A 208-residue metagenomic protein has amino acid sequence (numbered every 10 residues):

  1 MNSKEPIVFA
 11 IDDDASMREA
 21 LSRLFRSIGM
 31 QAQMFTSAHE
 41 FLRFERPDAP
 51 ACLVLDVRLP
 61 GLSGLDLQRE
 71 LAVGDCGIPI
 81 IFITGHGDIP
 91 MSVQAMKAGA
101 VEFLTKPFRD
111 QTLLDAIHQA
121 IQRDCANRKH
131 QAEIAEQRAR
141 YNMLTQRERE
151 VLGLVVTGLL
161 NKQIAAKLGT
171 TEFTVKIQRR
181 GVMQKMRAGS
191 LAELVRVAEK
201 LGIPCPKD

Functional and structural regions predicted by a protein language model:
S3-S16, L21-F25, A38, L53 (+1 more regions): Conserved acidic segment of CheY-like receiver
M34-C52: Acidic, metal-coordinating helix/loop segments flanking the phosphotransfer/catalytic sites of two-component signaling
T36-S37, S63-D66: Acidic catalytic/metal-coordinating carboxylates
R43, L65-G77, Q94: Short amphipathic alpha-helix used as the core "switch/output" element in two-component signaling
D56, T84: Active-site residues of response regulator receiver
D88-P90, L104, F108-I117, Q163 (+1 more regions): C-terminal output helix
L160-E193: Recognition helix of helix-turn-helix DNA-binding domains
